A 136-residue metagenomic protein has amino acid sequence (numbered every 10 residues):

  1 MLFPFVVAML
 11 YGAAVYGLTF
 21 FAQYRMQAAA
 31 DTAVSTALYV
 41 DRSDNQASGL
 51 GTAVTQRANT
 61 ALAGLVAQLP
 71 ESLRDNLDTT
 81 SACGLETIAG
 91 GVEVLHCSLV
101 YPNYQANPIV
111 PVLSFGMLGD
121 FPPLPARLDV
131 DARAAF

Functional and structural regions predicted by a protein language model:
M1-G17: N-terminal single-pass transmembrane signal-anchor helix
A13-V40: Aliphatic-rich helix starts adjacent to a transmembrane/signal segment
Q23, S35-F136: Short, conserved structural patches
